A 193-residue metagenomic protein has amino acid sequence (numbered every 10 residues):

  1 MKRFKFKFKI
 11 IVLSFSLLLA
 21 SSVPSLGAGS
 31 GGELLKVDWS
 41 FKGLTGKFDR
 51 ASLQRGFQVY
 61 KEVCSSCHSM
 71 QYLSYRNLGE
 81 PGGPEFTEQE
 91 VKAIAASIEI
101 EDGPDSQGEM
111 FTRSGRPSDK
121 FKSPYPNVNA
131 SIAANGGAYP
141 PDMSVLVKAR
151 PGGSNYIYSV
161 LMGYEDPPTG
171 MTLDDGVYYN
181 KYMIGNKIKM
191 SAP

Functional and structural regions predicted by a protein language model:
K2-K47: Post-cleavage N-terminal segment of exported redox proteins
G31, I132, N180-I184: Short glycine/proline-enriched loop/turn "hinge" motifs that connect secondary-structure elements and lie
E33-Q58, S69-E88: Electrostatic cytochrome c docking/interface patches
L34-L44, D119-P126, A133, P193: Short, contiguous pre-domain boundary segments
G46-L53, F57, A133-G136, R150-S154: Solvent-exposed, acidic/flexible segments
Q58-M70, K122-V128, Y139-K148, Y156: C-type cytochrome heme c attachment motif
L78-A134, A138-P140: Structured domain cores in non-transmembrane regions
S154-P193: Extracytoplasmic/lumenal ectodomains and periplasmic regions of secretory and membrane proteins
